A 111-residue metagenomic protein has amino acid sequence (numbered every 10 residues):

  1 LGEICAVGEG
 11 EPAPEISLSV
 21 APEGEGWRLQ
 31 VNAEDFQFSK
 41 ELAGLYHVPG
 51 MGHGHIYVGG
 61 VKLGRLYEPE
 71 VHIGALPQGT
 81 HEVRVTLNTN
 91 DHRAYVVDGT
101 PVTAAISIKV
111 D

Functional and structural regions predicted by a protein language model:
L1-E23: Short, compositionally biased P/S/T/A/G/V-rich stretches that sit at domain boundaries
A21-D35: Contiguous beta-strand segments within globular domains
W27-V31, P77-N90: Short, well-structured beta-strand segments within conserved domains
A33-Y46: Short amphipathic, basic-aromatic surface patches that mediate peripheral association with negatively charged
G54-I56: Short beta-strand elements bearing conserved aromatic residues within extracellular beta-rich modules
V61-E68: Short beta-strand segments within Ig-like beta-sandwich modules, predominantly Fibronectin type-III
G64, N88-V97: Short acidic/polar inter-strand loop motif in beta-rich domains
D98-D111: Short beta-strand elements
